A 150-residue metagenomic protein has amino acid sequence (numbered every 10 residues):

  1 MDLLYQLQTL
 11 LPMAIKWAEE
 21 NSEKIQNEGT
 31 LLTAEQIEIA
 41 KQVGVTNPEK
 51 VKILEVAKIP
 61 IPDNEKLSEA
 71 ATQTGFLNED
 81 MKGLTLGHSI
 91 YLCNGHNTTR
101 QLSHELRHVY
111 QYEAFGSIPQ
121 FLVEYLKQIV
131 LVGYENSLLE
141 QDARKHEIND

Functional and structural regions predicted by a protein language model:
M1-L3, V109-Y110, A114: Compositionally biased, charge-rich terminal segments
L4-L10, I15-E49, E55-A57, I61 (+3 more regions): Metalloprotease/metallohydrolase-associated module, dominated by Zn2+-dependent proteases
N94-Q111: Short alpha-helix carrying the canonical HExxH Zn2+-binding catalytic motif
